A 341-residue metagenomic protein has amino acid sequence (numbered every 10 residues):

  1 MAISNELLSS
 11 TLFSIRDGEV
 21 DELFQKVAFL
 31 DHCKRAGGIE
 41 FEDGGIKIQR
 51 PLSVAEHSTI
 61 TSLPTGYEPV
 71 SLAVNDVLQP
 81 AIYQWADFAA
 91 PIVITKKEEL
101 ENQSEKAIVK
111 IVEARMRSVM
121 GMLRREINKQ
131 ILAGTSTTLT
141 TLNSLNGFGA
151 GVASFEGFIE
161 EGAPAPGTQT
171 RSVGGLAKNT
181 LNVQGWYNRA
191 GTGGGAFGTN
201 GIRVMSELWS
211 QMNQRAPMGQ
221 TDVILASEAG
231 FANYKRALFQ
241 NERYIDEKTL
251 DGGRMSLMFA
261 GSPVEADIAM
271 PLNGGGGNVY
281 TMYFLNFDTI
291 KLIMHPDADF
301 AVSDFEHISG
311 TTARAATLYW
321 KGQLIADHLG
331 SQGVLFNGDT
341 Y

Functional and structural regions predicted by a protein language model:
M1-T61, V74-D76, P80-Y341: Core alpha/beta structural scaffold of self-assembling particle/tube/pore-forming proteins
P64-G66: Glycine-rich loop at the start of a catalytic domain that most often binds anionic cofactors/ligands
